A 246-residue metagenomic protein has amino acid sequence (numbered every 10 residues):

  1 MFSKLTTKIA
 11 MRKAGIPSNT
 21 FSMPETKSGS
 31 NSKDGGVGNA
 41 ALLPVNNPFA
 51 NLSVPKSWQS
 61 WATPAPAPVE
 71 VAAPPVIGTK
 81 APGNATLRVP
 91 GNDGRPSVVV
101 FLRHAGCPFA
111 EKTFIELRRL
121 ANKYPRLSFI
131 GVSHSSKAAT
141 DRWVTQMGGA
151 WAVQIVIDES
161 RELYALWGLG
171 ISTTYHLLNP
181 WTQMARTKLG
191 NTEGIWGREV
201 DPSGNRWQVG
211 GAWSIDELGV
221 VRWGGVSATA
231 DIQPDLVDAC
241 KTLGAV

Functional and structural regions predicted by a protein language model:
M1-P68: Fungal intrinsically disordered, low-complexity serine/threonine- and proline-rich regulatory regions
P64-S97: A short beta-strand-turn-helix
L87-N122, L127-S128, V132: Short active-site neighborhood of thiol/selenol oxidoreductases, capturing the structured segment around
E111-K112, R142, P234: Generic recognition of short, well-ordered alpha-helical segments
R126-A139, V153-S160: Thiol-based oxidoreductase modules, predominantly thioredoxin-like and allied folds used for disulfide exchange
A138, V144-T145: Conserved nucleotide-cofactor-binding alpha/beta core module
D158-D231: Thiol/selenol-based redox catalytic cores and closely related redox-interacting motifs
A230-A245: A short, polar/charged loop-to-alpha-helix boundary motif
